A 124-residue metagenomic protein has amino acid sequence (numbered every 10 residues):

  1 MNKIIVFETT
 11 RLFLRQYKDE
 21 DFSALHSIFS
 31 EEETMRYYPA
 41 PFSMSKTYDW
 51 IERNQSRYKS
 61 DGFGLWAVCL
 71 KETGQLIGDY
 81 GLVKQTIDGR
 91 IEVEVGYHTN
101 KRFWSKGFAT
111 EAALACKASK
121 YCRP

Functional and structural regions predicted by a protein language model:
M1-R102, A115-S119, R123: GNAT-family acyltransferases
S105-T110: Glycine-rich acyl-CoA binding loop
